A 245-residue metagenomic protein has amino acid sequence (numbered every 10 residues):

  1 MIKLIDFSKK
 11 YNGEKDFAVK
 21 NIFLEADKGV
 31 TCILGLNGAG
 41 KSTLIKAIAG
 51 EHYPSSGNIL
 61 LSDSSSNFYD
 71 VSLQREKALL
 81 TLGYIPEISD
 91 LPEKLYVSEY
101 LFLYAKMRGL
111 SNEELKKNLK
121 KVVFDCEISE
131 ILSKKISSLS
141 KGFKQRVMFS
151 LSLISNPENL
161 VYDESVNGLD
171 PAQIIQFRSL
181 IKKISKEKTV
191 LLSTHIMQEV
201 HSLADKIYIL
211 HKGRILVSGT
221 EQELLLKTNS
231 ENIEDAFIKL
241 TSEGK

Functional and structural regions predicted by a protein language model:
G35-G40: Walker A (P-loop) phosphate-binding loop of ABC-type ATPase nucleotide-binding domains
A49: Helix-to-loop junction immediately C-terminal to a conserved catalytic motif
G57-D70, K77-A78: Conserved ABC transporter NBD signature motif
F102, K106, E113-I131: Conserved ABC ATPase "signature" region
L160-E164: Catalytic Walker B motif of ABC-type/P-loop ATPase nucleotide-binding domains
S218-G219: ABC ATPase "signature
